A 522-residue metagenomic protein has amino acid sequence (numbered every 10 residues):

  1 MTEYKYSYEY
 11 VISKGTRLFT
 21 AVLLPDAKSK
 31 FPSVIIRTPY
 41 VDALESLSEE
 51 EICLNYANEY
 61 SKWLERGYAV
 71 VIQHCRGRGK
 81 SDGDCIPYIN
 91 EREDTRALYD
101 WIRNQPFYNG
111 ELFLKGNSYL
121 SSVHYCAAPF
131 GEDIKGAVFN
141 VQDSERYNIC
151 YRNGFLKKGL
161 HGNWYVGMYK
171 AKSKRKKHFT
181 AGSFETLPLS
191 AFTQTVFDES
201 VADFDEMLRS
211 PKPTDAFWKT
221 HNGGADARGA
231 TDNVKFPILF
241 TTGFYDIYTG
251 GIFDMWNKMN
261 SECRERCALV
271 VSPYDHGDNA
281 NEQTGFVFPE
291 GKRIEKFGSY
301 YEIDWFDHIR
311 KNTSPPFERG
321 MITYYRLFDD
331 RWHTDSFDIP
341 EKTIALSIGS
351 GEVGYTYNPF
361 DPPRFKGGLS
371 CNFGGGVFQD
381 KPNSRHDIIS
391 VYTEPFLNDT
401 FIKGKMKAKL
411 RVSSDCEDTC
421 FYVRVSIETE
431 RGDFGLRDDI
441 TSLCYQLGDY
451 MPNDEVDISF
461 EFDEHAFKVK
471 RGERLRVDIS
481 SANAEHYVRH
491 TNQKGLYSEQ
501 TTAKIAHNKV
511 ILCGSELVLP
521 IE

Functional and structural regions predicted by a protein language model:
M1-K28, F396-N398: N-terminal cap/lid segment of alpha/beta-hydrolase-fold proteins
Y10, K14, S48, E295-G298 (+1 more regions): Glycine/threonine-rich phosphate-binding loop and adjacent beta-strand/alpha-helix elements that clamp
S29, S33-R103, A280-E290, T429-R431 (+1 more regions): Cap/lid segment of the alpha/beta-hydrolase catalytic domain
F31-P32, E111, P237: Alpha/beta-hydrolase fold active-site loops
Y56-A57, E65, P129-N233: Accessory cap/linker subdomain of secreted extracellular hydrolases
K115, Y119-A181, F244, E265-I303: A catalytic-pocket lid/entrance helix-loop region that shapes and gates access to the active site across common
V234, F240-T242: Short beta-strand/loop motif that positions the catalytic acidic residue of the alpha/beta-hydrolase fold
I247-F253: Conserved alpha/beta-hydrolase "acid-adjacent" motif
